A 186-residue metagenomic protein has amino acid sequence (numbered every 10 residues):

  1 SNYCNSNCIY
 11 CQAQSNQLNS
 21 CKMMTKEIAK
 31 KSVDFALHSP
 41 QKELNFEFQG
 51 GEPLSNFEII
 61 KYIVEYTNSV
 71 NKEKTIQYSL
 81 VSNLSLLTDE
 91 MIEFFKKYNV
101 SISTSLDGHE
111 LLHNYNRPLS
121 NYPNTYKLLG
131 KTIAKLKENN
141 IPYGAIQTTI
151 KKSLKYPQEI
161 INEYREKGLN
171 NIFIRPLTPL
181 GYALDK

Functional and structural regions predicted by a protein language model:
S1-K26: Canonical Radical SAM [4Fe-4S] cluster-binding loop centered on the CxxxCxxC motif and its immediate flanking residues
C21, A29-Q49, N56-P179: Radical SAM/AdoMet-radical enzyme domain recognition
A183-K186: A C-terminal junction/extension of Radical SAM enzymes
